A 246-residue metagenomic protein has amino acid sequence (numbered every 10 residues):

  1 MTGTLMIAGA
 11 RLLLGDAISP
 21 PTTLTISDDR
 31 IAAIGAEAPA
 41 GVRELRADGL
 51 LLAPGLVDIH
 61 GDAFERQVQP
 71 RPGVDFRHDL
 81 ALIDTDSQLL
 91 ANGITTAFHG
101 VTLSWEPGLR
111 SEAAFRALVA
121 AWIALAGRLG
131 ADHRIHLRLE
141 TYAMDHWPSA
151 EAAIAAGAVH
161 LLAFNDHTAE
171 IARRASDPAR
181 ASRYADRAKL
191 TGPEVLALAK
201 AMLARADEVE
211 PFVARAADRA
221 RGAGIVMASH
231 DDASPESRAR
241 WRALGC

Functional and structural regions predicted by a protein language model:
M1-A40: N-terminal metal-binding scaffold of metallo-dependent hydrolase/deaminase domains
A10, L24, D29, G49 (+3 more regions): Divalent metal-coordination and catalytic microenvironments
A38-A53: Active-site metal-binding motif and surrounding structural segment of the metallo-beta-lactamase
L50-A117: Metal-associated gating/positioning segment near the N- to mid-region
L89, A153-I154, A220, R240-R242: Generic structural signal for hydrophobic
S104-G108, E112-D232: Metal-coordinating catalytic core of metallo-dependent amide/deamination hydrolases
P235-C246: Acidic, glycine-rich loop-and-beta core segments that form the ion-binding/anion-interacting portion of active sites
